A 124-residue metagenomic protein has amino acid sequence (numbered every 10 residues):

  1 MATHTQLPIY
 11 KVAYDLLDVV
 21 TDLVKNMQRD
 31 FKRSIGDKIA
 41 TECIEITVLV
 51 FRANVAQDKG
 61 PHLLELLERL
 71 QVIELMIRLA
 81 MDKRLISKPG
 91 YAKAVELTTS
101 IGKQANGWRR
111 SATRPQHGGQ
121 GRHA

Functional and structural regions predicted by a protein language model:
M1-A124: Amphipathic alpha-helical assembly/interaction segments
